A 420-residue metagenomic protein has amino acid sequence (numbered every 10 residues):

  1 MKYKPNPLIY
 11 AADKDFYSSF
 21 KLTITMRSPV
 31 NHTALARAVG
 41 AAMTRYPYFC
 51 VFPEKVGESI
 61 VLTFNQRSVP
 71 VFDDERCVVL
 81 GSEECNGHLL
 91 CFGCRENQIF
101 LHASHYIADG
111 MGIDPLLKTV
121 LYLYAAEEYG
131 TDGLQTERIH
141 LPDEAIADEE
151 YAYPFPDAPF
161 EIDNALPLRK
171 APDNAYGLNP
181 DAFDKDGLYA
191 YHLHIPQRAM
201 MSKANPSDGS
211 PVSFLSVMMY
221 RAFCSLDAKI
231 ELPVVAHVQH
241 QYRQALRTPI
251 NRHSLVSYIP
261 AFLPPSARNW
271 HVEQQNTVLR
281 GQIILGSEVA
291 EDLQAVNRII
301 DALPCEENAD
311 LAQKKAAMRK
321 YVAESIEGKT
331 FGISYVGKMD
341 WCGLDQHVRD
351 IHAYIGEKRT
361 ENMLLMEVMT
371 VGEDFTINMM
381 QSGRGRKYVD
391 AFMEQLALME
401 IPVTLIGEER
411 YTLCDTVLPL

Functional and structural regions predicted by a protein language model:
M1-S59, R67-C91, C224-L420: Acyl-thioester-dependent acyl-group transfer interface
K2-P5, I107, M111-P115, T119-S202 (+1 more regions): Non-catalytic, low-complexity flexible loops and terminal extensions
K21, H102, D181-F183, A204: A short, mixed-charge helix-start or loop-turn motif at secondary-structure junctions
R27-Y46, H102-K118, Y189-E231, I377-M379 (+1 more regions): Acyl activation and transfer enzymes in specialized metabolism, enriched for ANL adenylate-forming modules
V61-L62, L90, Y124, Y220: Tryptophan-centered motif/residue detector
V61-T63, H140-L141: Conserved catalytic core of two-metal-ion nucleotidyltransferases
E84-G130, Q135-I146, M369-Y388: Histidine-centered acyl-transfer/condensation active-site motif and its immediate structural neighborhood
C94-E96, P206-G209, L232, E327: Short, well-ordered loop/turn elements at secondary-structure boundaries
